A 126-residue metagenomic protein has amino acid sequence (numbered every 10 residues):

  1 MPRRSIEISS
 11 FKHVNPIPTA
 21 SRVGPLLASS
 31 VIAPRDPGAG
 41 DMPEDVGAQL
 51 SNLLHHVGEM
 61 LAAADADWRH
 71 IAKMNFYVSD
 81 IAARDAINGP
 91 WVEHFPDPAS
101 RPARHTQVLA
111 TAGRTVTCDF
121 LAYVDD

Functional and structural regions predicted by a protein language model:
M1-H55, E59-A64, R69-A72, V78-D126: N-terminal presequence-like segments and the immediate start of the first folded domain
